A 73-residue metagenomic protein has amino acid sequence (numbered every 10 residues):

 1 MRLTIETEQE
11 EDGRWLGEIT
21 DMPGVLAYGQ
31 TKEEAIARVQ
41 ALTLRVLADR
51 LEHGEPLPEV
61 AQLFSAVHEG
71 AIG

Functional and structural regions predicted by a protein language model:
M1-T4, E33, A37-G73: Short, charged, surface-exposed hinge/linker loops at domain edges that act as mobile lids or interdomain connectors
L3, D21-G24: Short amphipathic alpha-helical segments
E8-M22: Short aromatic-glycine-(Arg/Gly/Cys) micro-motifs in beta-strand/loop hairpins
P23-E34: A short, exposed loop/beta-hairpin motif centered on an aromatic-Gly-Thr core
